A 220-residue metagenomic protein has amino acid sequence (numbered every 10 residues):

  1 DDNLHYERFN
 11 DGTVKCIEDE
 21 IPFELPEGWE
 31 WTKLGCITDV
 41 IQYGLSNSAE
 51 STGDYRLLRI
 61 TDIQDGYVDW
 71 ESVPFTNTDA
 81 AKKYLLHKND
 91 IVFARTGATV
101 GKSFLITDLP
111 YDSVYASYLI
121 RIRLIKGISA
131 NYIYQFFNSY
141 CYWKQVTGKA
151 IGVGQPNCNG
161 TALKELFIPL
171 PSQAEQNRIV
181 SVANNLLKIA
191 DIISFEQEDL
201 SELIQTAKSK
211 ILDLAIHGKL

Functional and structural regions predicted by a protein language model:
D1-T13, A207-L220: Extended, domain-scale alpha-helical bundle/helix-rich regions
R8-N10, N47-Y55, G148-A150: Short coil/turn segments at secondary-structure boundaries
K15-E20, G35-N47, T61-K88: Sequence-specific dsDNA recognition surfaces
K15-Y43, P169, Q173-V180, K188 (+3 more regions): Non-catalytic DNA-recognition/assembly elements of restriction-modification systems
L45, D112-I120, N131, I151-P171: A short glycine-rich beta-alpha junction/loop motif
R59-I60, W70, D79-Y140, T147: A short beta-sheet element
W143, Q155, Q173-Q176: Glutamine-centric residue-chemistry signal
